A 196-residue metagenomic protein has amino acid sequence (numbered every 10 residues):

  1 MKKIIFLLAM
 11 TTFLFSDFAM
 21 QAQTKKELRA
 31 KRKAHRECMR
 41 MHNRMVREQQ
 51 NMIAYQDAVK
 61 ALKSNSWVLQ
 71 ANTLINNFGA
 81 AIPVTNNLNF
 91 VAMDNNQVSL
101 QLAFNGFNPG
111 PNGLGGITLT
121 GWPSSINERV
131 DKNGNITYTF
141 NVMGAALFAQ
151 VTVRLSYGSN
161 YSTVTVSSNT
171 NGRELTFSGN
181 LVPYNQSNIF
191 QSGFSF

Functional and structural regions predicted by a protein language model:
M1-E27: Bacterial Sec-dependent N-terminal signal peptides
F18-A61: Sec-dependent signal peptide cleavage junction
K31, S125-F196: Helix-rich interaction surfaces within compact, conserved domain-sized segments that mediate assembly or partner
I53-A54, A71-N86: N-terminal post-signal-peptidase region of extra-cytosolic proteins
A58, N89, V151-V153: Residue-level detector of beta-strand structural context in well-folded domains
K60-I75: A short, Trp-centered hydrophobic/proline-enriched beta-strand micro-motif
N72-L74, D94-N96, A103-N105, M143 (+2 more regions): Solvent-exposed coil/turn segments that connect beta secondary-structure elements in extracytoplasmic/periplasmic
A81-N135: Mid-length scaffold segments of soluble, non-membrane domains
